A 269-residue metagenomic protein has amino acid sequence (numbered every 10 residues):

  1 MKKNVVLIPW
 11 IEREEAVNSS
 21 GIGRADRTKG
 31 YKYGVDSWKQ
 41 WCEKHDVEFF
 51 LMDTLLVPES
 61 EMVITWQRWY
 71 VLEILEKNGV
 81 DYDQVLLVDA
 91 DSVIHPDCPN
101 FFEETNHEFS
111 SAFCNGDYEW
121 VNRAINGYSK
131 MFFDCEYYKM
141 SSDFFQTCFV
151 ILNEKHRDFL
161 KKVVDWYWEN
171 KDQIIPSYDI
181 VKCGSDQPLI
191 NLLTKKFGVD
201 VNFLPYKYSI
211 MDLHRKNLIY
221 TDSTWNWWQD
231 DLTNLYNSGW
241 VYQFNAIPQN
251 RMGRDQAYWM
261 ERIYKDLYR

Functional and structural regions predicted by a protein language model:
M1, G253-R269: Membrane-proximal basic amphipathic "stem/tether" segments
M1-D83, Y268-R269: N-terminal anchoring/stem segment of glycosyltransferases
V6-L7, F49-M52, L86-D89, S110-A112 (+2 more regions): A structural signal for short, well-ordered beta-strand segments and their strand-loop junctions that often border
I11-E14, L55-P58, S92-V93, G116-Y118 (+3 more regions): Short, solvent-exposed loop/turn segments at secondary-structure junctions
E59-V63, V121-R123, M211-I219: Short, solvent-exposed polar/charged micro-motifs at secondary-structure junctions
I64-N126, V150-L152, H156-L160: GT-A fold catalytic core of metal-dependent nucleotide-sugar glycosyltransferases, centered on the diacidic
Y70, S142-G253: Catalytic core and acceptor-binding pocket of nucleotide-sugar-dependent glycosyltransferases
G127-S141, D158: Short, flexible, basic/aromatic active-site loop/helix in glycosyltransferases
